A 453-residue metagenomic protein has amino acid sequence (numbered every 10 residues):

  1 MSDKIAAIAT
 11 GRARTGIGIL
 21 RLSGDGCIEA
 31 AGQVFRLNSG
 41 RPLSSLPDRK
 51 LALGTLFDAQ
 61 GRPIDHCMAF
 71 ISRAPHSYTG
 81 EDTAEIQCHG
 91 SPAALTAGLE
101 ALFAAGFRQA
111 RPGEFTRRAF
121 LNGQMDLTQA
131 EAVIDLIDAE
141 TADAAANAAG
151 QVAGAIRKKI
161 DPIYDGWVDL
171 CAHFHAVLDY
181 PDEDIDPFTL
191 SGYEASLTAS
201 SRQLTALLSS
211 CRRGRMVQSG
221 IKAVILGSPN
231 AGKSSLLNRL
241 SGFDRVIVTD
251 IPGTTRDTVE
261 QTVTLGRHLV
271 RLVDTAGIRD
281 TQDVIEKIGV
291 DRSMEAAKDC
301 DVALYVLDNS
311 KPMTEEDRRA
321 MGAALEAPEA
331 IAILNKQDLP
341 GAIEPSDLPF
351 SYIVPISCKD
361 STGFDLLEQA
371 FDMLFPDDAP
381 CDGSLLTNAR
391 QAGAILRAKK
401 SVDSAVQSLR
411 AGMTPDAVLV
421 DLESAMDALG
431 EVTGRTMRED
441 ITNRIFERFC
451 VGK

Functional and structural regions predicted by a protein language model:
M1-A146, G150, G154, I331: A glycine-rich (often HGG/GG-containing) alpha/beta subdomain
D3-I8, R12, A142-T264, T281-D283 (+1 more regions): C-terminal-of-GTPase-core extension/linker across diverse P-loop GTPases
R12, R62, H76, D126 (+5 more regions): Conserved catalytic network of the ASCE P-loop NTPase/AAA+ motor domain
L22, C88-G90, L240, T275 (+2 more regions): Glycine-rich, N-terminal phosphate-binding loop of Rossmann-like dinucleotide-binding domains
L53-I64, A69-R73, G253-T281, D299: Switch I (G2) and immediately adjacent beta-strands of P-loop GTPase domains
L272, V306, I333: Generic enzyme active-site microenvironment
I278, E286-V290, R318: Short alpha-helix of the ABC ATPase nucleotide-binding domain corresponding to the H-loop/switch region
E286-S310: Inter-motif core of Ras-like GTPase G domains
